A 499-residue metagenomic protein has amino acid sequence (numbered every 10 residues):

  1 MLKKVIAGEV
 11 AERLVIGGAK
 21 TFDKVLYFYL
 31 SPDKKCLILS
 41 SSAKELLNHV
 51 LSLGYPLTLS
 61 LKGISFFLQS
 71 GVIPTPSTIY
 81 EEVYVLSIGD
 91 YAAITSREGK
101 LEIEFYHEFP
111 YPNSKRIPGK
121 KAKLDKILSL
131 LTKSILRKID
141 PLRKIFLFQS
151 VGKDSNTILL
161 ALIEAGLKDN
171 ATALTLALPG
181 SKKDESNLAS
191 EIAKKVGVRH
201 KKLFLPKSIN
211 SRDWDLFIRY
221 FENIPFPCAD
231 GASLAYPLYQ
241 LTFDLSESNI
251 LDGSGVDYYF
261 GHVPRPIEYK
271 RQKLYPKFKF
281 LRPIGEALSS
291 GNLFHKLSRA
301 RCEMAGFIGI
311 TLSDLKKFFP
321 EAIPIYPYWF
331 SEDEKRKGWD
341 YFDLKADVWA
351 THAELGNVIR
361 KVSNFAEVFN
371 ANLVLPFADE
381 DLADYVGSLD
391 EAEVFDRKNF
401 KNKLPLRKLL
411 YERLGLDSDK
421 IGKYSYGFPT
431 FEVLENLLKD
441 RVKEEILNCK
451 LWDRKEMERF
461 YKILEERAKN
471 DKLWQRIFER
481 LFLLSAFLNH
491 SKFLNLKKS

Functional and structural regions predicted by a protein language model:
M1-L203, K207: Cysteine-centered catalytic environments shared across enzyme families
K20-K24, K44-L46, K153-S155, P179-S181 (+7 more regions): Short, solvent-exposed loop/turn segments at secondary-structure junctions
E82-V83, C302-S499: Adenosyl-5′-phosphate
L124-L147, L241-L245, E354-V358, S485-F493: Phosphate/ATP-binding catalytic cores across multiple sugar-kinase/actin-like superfamilies, primarily ASKHA
A165, F217-F221, H262-L274, K497-S499: Short secondary-structure boundary/capping segments
S186-E222, D252-S254, P320-Y326, T430: A conserved beta-strand->alpha-helix junction
A229-D244, D347-E354: A conserved donor-nucleotide-binding helix/loop in the catalytic core of Leloir-type glycosyltransferases
Y236-D314, R336, I359-L382: Active-site adenylate/phosphate-handling loop in enzymes that bind or generate adenylated species
